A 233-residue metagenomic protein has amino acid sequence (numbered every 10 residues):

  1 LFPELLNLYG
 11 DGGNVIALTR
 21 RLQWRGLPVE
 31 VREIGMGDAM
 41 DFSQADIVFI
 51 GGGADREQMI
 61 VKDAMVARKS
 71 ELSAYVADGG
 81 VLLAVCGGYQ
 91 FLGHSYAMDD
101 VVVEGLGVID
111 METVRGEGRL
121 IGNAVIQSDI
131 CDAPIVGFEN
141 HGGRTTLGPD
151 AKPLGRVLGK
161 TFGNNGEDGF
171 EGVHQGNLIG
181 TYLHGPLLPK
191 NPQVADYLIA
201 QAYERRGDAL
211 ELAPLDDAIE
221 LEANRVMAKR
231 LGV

Functional and structural regions predicted by a protein language model:
L1-A77, P189-V233: N-terminal beta1-alpha1 cap of cysteine-dependent amidohydrolase-like domains
E4-L5, G142-R144, G185-L187: Glycine-rich beta-alpha junction loops
V31-E33, V108, G137-E139, L178-G180: Conserved beta-strand scaffold positions in the cores of enzyme catalytic domains, especially in NTP/NDP-utilizing
I47-G51, L83, Y182: Structural motif
D55-D132: Cysteine-nucleophile active-site neighborhood
V101-E171: Pocket-forming structural segment of enzyme catalytic cores
N165-Y203: A glycine-centered loop/beta-turn motif at secondary-structure junctions
